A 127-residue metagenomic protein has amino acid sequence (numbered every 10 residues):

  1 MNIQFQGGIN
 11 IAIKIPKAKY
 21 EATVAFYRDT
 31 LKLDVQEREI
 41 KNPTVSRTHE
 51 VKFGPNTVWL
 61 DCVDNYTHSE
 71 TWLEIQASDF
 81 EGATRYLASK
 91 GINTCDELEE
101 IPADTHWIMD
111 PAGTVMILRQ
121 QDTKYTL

Functional and structural regions predicted by a protein language model:
M1-G7, R85-L127: Vicinal oxygen chelate
M1-V24, T71-L73, D122-L127: N-terminal beta-strand motif that seeds the catalytic metal site of vicinal oxygen chelate
A18-V35, L87: Amphipathic alpha-helical segments
K32-I40, I92-L98: Short secondary-structure junctions
D34-T71, V115-D122: Conserved short beta-strand elements that form part of the metal-binding/catalytic scaffold of enzyme active sites
T48, E74, T105-W107: Short hydrophobic/aromatic beta-strand element in the GNAT-like acyltransferase core that lines or flanks the acyl-donor
S69-A88: Mid-chain, well-packed structural core segment of small domains
